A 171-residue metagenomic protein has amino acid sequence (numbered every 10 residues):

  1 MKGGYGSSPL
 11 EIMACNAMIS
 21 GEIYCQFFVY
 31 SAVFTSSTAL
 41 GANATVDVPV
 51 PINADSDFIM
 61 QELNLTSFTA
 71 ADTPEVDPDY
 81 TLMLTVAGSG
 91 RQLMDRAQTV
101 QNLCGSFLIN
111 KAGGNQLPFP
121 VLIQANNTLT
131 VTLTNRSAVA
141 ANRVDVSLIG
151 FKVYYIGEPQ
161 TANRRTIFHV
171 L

Functional and structural regions predicted by a protein language model:
M1-L171: Beta-strand-centric surfaces of beta-sandwich/beta-rich domains
